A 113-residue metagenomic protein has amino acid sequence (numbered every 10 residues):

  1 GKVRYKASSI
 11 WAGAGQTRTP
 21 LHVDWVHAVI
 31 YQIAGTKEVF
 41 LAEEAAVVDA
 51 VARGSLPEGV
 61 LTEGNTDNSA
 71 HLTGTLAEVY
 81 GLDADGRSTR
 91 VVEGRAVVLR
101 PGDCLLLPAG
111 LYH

Functional and structural regions predicted by a protein language model:
G1-C104, Y112: N-terminal accessory scaffold of Fe(II)-dependent oxygenases
